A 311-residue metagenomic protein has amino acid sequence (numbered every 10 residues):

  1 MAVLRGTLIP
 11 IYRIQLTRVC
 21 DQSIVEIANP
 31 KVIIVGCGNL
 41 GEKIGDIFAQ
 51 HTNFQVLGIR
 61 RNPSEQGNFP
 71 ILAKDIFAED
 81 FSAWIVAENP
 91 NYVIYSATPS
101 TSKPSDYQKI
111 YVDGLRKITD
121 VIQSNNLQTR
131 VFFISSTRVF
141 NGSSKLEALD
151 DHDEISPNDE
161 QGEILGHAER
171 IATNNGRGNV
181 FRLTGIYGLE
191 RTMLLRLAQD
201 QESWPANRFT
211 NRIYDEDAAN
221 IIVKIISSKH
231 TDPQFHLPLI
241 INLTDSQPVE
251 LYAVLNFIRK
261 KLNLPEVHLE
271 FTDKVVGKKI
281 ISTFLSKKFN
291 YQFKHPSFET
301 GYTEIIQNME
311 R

Functional and structural regions predicted by a protein language model:
Q15, K274-R311: C-terminal amphipathic/interface module of NAD(P)-dependent oxidoreductases and related NAD-binding regulators
I33-G36: Conserved N-terminal Rossmann-fold NAD(P)-binding element of oxidoreductases
G41-E42: N-terminal Rossmann-fold NAD(P) dinucleotide-binding loop
A73-K117: NAD(P)H-binding glycine-rich loop region in Rossmannoid oxidoreductase-like domains and their noncatalytic homologs
K117-N158: Conserved Rossmann-fold NAD(P)-dependent oxidoreductase catalytic core, especially the SDR/UDP-sugar
S144-V180: Catalytic helix-loop patch of NAD(P)-dependent Rossmann-fold dehydrogenases
V180-I186, T192-L195, S203-S227: Substrate-positioning beta->alpha
I221, S228-D273: Mid/C-terminal beta-alpha module of Rossmann-like enzyme folds, strongest in SDR-family dehydrogenases/epimerases
